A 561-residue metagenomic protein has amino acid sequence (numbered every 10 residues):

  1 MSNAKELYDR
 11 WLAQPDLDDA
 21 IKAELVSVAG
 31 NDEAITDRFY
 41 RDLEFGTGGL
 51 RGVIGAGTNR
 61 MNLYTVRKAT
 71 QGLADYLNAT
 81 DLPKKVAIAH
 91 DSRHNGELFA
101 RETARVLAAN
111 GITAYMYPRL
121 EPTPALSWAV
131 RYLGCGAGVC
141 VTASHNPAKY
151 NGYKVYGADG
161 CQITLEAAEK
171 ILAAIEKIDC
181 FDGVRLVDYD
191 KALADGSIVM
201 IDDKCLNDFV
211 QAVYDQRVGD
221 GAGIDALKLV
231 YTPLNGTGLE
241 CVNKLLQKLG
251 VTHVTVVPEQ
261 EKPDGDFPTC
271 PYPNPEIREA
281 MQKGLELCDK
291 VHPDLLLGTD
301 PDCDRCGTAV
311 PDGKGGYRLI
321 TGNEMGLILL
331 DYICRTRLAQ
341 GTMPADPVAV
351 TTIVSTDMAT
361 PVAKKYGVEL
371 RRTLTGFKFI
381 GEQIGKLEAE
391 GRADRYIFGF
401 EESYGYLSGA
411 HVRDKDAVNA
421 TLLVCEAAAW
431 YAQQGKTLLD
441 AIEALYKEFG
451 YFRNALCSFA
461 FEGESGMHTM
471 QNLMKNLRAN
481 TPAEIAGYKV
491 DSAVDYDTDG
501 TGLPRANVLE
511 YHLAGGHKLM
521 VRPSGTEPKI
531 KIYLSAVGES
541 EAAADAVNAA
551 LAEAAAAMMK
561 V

Functional and structural regions predicted by a protein language model:
N3-T103, N110, A192-L193, I198-A226 (+1 more regions): An N-terminal, well-structured beta->alpha segment
D16, A34-F39, L43, N151-A280 (+1 more regions): Gly/Ser/Thr-enriched, mixed-charge loops and adjacent short helices that form phosphate/oxyanion-binding elements
F39-N59, A143-S144, L229, P233-L245 (+4 more regions): Conserved phosphate/anionic-ligand binding catalytic regions in large, soluble enzymes, centered on
A87-Y150, K248-T308: N-terminal small/polar loop signature for handling phosphorylated ligands or for N-terminal nucleophile
E97-E102, S127-R131, K149-V155, E176 (+9 more regions): Short acidic, glycine/serine/threonine-rich loops at helix termini
Y156-L186, N323-P347, T351-V362, A417: Glycine-rich phosphate-binding loop plus the immediately following alpha-helix
D289, P293-L295, G316-R318, T336-R522 (+3 more regions): Phosphate-binding and adjacent anionic-ligand microenvironments
